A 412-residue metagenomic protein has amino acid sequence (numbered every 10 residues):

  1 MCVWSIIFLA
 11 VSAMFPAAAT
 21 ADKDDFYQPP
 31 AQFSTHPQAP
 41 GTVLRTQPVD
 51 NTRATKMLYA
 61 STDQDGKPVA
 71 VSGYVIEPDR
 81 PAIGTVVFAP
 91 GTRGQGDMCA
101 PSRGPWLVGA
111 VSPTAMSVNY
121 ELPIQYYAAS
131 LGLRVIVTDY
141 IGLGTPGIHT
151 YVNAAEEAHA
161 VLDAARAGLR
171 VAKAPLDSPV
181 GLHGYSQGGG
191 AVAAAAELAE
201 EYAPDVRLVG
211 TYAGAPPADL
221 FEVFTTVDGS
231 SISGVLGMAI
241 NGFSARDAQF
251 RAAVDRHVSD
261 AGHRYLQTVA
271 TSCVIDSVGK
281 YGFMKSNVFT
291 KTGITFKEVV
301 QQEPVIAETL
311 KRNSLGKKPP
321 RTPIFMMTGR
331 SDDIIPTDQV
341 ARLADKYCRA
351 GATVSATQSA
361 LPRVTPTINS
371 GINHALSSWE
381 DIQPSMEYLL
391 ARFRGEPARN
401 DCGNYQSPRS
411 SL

Functional and structural regions predicted by a protein language model:
A18-P81, R409-L412: Catalytic-loop region of hydrolases
Q64-S72, I76-S130: Short, surface-exposed "cap/lid" segments of acyl-processing enzymes
Y151-A172: Alpha/beta-hydrolase active-site loop
R166-G234: Primarily recognizes the serine-hydrolase "nucleophile elbow" in alpha/beta-hydrolase and SGNH/GDSL folds
P217-K317: Accessory cap/linker subdomain of secreted extracellular hydrolases
Q302, A307-E308, F325, A341-R342 (+1 more regions): C-terminal catalytic histidine-bearing segment of alpha/beta-hydrolase fold enzymes
P320, F325-D332: Short beta-strand/loop motif that positions the catalytic acidic residue of the alpha/beta-hydrolase fold
D333-Q339: Conserved alpha/beta-hydrolase "acid-adjacent" motif
